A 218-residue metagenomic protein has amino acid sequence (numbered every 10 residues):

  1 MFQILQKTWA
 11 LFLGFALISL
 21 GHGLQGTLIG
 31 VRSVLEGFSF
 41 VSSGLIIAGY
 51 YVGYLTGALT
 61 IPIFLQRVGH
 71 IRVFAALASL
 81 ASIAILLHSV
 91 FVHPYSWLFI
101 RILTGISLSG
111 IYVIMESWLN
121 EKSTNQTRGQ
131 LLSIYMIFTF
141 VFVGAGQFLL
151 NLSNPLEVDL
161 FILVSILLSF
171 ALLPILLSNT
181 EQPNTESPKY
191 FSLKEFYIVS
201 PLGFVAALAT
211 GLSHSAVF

Functional and structural regions predicted by a protein language model:
F2-Y51, G203, G211-F218: Helix-loop boundary and gating motifs at the non-cytosolic
Y50-L59, V143-G144: Residue-level signature of mid-helix packing/kink "hotspots" within the transmembrane helices of 12-pass Major
G57-H70, N154: Helix-to-loop junctions at the C-terminal end of transmembrane segments in multipass secondary transporters
G69, V90-Y95: Helix-breaking motifs and short loop linkers at transmembrane-helix boundaries and internal kinks in secondary membrane
R72-L87, S165: Structural signature of the two symmetry-related core transmembrane helices
Y95-L103: Paired small-residue
I102-I137: Cytoplasmic helix-loop-helix junction between adjacent transmembrane helices in 12-TM secondary transporters
D159-L176: Symmetry-related core transmembrane helices of the 12-TM Major Facilitator Superfamily/SLC fold
